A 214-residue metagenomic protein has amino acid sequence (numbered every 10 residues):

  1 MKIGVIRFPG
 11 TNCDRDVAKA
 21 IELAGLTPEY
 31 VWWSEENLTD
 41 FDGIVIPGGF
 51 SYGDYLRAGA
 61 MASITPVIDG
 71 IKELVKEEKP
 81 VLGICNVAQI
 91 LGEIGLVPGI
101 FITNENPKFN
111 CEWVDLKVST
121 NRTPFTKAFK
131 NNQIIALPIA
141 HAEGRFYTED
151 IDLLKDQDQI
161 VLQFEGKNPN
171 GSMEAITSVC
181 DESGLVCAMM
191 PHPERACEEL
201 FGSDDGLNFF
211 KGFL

Functional and structural regions predicted by a protein language model:
M1-I84, G92-P98, T103-N110, K117 (+2 more regions): N-terminal beta1-alpha1 cap of cysteine-dependent amidohydrolase-like domains
F41, E73, N104-L214: Amide-donor transfer/coupling interface in amidating biosynthetic enzymes
G49-F50, V87, A142, P193: Active-site metal-binding loops of divalent metal-dependent hydrolases
V87-A88, R122: Short, flexible active-site-adjacent loop segments at beta-strand->alpha-helix junctions, enriched in small/polar
